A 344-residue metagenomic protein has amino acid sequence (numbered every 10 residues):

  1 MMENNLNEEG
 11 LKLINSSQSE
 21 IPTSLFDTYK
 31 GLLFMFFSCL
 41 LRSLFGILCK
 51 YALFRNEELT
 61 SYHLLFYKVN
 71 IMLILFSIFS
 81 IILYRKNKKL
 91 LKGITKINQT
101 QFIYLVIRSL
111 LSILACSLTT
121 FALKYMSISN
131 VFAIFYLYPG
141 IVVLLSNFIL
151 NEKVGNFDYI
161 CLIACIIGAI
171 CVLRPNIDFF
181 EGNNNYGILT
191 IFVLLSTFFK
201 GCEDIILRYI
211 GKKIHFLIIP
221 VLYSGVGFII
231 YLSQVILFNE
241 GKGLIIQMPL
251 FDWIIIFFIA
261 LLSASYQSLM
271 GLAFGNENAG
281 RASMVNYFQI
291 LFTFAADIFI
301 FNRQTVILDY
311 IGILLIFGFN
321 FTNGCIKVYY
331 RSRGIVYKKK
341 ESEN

Functional and structural regions predicted by a protein language model:
M2-H63, G182-Y209, E341-N344: Glycine-/small-residue-enriched transmembrane alpha-helix faces in small-molecule transporters and effluxers
G10-K12, K30, E58-L114, F199-E203 (+2 more regions): Transmembrane alpha-helices of multi-pass small-molecule transport proteins
G31-S38, K88-L118, G187-S196, L244-S265: Loop-to-transmembrane-helix transition segments
C39-S43, I47, S77, S109-S117 (+9 more regions): Hydrophobic/small/kink-forming positions within alpha-helical transmembrane segments of polytopic membrane proteins
H63-F66, N70, T120-K153, A279-I298: Specific alpha-helical transmembrane segments that line the substrate/conduction pathway and gating interfaces
V131-L137, I210-V226, A264-F299: Helix-helix packing/entry segments at the starts of transmembrane helices
F135, N151-C171, L189, D297-F319: Loop-to-transmembrane alpha-helix entry segments
S283, Y287, L291-N344: C-terminal-most transmembrane helix of multi-pass membrane proteins
